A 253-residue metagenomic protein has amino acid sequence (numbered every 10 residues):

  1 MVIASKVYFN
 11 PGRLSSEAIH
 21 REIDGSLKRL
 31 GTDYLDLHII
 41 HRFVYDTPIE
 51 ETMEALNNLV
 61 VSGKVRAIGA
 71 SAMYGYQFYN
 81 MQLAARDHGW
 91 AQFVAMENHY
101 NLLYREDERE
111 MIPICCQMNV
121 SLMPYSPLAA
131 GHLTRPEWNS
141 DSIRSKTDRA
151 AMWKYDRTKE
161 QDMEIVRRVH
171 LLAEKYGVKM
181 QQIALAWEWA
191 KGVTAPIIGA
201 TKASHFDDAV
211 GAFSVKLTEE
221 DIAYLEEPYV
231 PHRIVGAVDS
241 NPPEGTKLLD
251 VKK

Functional and structural regions predicted by a protein language model:
I3, S26, L35, P48 (+8 more regions): Conserved, mostly hydrophobic/aromatic
V7, Y74, Y100-Y104, S126-L133 (+2 more regions): Glycine-rich beta-alpha junction loops
F9-E110, Q117: Glycine/proline-rich, positively charged, aromatic-decorated active-site loop/lid region on the catalytic face
R21, A85-G89, I112-I114, N139-R144 (+1 more regions): Short, hinge-like loop/turn segments at secondary-structure boundaries
G31-Y34, H170-A186: Acyl activation and transfer enzymes in specialized metabolism, enriched for ANL adenylate-forming modules
E106-R144, K179, L185: Aromatic-lined glycan-binding groove of carbohydrate-active enzymes
Q117, D141-K175, K191-V193, D207-K253: Terminal-tail/helix-coil boundary detector
A195-H205: Glycine-rich phosphate-binding active-site loops on the catalytic face of alpha/beta enzymes
